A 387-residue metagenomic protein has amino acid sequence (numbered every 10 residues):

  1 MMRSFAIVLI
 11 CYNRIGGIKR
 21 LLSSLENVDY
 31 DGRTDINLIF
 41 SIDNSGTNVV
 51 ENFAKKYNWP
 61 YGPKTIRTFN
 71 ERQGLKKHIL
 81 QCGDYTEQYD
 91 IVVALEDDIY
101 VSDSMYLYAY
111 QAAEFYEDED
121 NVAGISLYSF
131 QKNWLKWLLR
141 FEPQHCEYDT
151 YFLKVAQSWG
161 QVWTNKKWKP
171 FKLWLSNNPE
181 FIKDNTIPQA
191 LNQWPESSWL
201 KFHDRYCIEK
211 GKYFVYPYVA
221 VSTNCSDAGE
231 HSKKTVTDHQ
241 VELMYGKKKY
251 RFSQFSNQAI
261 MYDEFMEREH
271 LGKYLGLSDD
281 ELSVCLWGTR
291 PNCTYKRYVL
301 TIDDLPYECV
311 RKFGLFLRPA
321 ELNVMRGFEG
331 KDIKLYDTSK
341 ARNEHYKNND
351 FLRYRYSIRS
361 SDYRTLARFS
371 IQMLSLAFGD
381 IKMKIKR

Functional and structural regions predicted by a protein language model:
M1-L95, I99-R387: Peripheral/terminal regions associated with large enzymatic or DNA-binding modules
